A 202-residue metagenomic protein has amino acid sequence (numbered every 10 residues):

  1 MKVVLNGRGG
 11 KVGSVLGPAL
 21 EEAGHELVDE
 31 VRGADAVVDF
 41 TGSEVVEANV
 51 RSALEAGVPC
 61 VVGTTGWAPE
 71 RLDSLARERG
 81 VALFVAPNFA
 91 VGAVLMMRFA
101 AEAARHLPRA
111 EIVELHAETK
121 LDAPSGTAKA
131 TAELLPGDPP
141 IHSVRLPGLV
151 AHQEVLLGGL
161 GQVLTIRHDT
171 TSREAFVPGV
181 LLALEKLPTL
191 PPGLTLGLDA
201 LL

Functional and structural regions predicted by a protein language model:
K2-N6, K11-A34, E44, P108-L202: C-terminal substrate-binding/catalytic lobe of Rossmann-fold NAD(P)-dependent oxidoreductases
N6, F40-T41, G63-T64, A86 (+1 more regions): Structural motif
V15, A48, L95-R98, G126: Generic recognition of short, well-ordered alpha-helical segments
A34-E47, L54, V58-V61: Rossmann-like NAD(P)-binding element
V50-R51, G63-F84, A90-V94, R98-E102: Rossmann-fold NAD(P)-binding glycine/threonine-rich loop
P59-V61, A82, E111: Proline-centered loop/turn at the N-terminus of a beta-strand
M96-A103, T131, A183-L184: Buried hydrophobic packing segments
